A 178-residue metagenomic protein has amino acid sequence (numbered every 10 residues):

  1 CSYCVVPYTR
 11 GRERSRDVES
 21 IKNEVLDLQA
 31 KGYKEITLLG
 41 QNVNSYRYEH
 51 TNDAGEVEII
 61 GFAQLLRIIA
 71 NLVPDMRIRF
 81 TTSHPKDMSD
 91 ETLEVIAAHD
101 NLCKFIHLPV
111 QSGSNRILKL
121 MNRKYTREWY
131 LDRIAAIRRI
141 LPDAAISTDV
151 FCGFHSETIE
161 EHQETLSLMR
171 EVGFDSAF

Functional and structural regions predicted by a protein language model:
C1-E19, N52: Canonical Radical SAM [4Fe-4S] cluster-binding loop centered on the CxxxCxxC motif and its immediate flanking residues
C1-S2, K22, L26-A30, K34-T37: N-terminal pre-triad scaffold of radical SAM enzymes
V18, R127, H162: Short alpha-helix of the ABC ATPase nucleotide-binding domain corresponding to the H-loop/switch region
A30-I159, R170: Conserved SAM/AdoMet-binding glycine-rich loop
I159-F178: C-terminal, non-catalytic macromolecule-binding modules
